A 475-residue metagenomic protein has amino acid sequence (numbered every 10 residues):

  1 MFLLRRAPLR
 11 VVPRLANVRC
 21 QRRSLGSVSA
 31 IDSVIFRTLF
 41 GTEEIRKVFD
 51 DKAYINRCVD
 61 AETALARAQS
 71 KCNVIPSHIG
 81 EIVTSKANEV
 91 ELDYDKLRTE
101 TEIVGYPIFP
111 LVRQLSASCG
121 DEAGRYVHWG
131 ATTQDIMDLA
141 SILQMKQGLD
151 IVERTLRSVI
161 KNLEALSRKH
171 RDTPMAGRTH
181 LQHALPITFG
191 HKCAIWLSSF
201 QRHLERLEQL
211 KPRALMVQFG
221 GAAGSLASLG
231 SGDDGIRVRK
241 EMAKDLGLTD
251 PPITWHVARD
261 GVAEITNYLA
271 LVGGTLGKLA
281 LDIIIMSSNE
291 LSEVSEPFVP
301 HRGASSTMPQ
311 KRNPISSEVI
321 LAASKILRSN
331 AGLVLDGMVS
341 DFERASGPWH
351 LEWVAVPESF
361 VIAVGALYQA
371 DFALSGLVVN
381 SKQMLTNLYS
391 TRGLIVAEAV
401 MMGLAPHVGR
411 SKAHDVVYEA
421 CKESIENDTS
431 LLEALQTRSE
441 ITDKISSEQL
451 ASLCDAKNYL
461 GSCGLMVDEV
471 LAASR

Functional and structural regions predicted by a protein language model:
M1-G26: N-terminal mitochondrial targeting presequence
S24-L226, D233-D245, D250, A304-S305 (+3 more regions): A helix-coil-helix interface module used to build multimeric assemblies and to scaffold catalytic/cofactor sites
S77-G80, L291-F298, Y368-N387, H414 (+2 more regions): A glycine-biased, small/acidic residue-tolerant capping/turn segment at secondary-structure junctions
T133, L226-G230, V238, D245 (+5 more regions): A structural signal for small-residue-enriched, beta-sheet-centric alpha/beta enzyme cores and oligomeric scaffold folds
K146-E153, R157, E164, G190 (+9 more regions): Short amphipathic alpha-helical segments with heptad-repeat character
R168-G190, E293-K311, F342-E352, S375-I395: Glycine-rich cofactor-pocket loops
H203, L207, W255-W349, W353: Glycine-rich anion/phosphate-binding loop at the beta-strand->alpha-helix junction
V319, I326-R410, V416: Long, amphipathic alpha-helical stalk/connector segments used for oligomerization, subunit docking, or mechanical
